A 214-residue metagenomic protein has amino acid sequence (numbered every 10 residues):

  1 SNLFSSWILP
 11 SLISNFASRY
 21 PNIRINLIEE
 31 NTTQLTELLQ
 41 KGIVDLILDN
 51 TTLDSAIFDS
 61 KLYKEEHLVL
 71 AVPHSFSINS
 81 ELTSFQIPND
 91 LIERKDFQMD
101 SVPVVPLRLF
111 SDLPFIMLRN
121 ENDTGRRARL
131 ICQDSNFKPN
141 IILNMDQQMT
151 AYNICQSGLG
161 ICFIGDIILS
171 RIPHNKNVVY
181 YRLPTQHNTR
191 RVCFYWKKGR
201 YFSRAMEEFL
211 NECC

Functional and structural regions predicted by a protein language model:
S1-Y20, R24-E37, S203-R204: N-terminal winged-helix
I8, D166-I168, N177-C214: A late-sequence structural motif
S11-N15, T33-N89, L159, V179-Y181: Short beta-strand-centered segments that line the small-molecule binding cleft or hinge of alpha/beta clamshell
Y20-N26, K138-I142, R191-C193: Residues at or immediately flanking beta-strands
N31, L35, Q40-I43, N50 (+1 more regions): Hydrophobic hinge/microswitch elements
T36-E37, K61, R108, Y152-N153 (+1 more regions): Alpha-helical segments flanking ligand/cofactor-binding loops in enzyme cores
T51-T52, H74-S75, G165-I168, V192: Short secondary-structure boundary segments
I78-S80, Q86-S135, F202-R204, L210: Secondary-structure junction motif
